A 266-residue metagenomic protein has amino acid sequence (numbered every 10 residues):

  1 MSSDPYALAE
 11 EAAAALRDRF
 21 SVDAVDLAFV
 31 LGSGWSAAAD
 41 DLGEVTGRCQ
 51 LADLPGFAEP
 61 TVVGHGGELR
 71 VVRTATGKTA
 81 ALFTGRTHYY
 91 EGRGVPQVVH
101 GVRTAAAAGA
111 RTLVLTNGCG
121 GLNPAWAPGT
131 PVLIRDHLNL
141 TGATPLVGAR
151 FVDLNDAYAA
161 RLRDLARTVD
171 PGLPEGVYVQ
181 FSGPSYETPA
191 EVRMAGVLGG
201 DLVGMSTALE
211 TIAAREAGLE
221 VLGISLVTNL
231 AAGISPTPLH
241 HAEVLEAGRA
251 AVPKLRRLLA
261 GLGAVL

Functional and structural regions predicted by a protein language model:
M1-L154: Metabolite-binding pocket within alpha/beta catalytic cores that recognizes anionic/polar moieties
A15, R19-V22, R161, L165-G172 (+1 more regions): Generic non-transmembrane alpha-helical segments
A105-G109, G196, R215: Non-catalytic positions within long, well-ordered alpha-helices that form the structural scaffold/packing of enzyme
R111-T112, D201, E220: Short acidic/polar active-site loop segments enriched in Thr and Asp
D136-S185: Histidine/lysine/aspartate-rich catalytic loop segments that bind and position anionic ligands
T168-D201, L259, L266: Active-site/ligand-binding-proximal alpha/beta "capping" segment
M205-E243: Zn-dependent metallopeptidase/amidohydrolase metal-coordination segment
A232-L266: His/Asp/Glu-rich mid-to-C-terminal helical/loop segments that flank catalytic regions of hydrolases
